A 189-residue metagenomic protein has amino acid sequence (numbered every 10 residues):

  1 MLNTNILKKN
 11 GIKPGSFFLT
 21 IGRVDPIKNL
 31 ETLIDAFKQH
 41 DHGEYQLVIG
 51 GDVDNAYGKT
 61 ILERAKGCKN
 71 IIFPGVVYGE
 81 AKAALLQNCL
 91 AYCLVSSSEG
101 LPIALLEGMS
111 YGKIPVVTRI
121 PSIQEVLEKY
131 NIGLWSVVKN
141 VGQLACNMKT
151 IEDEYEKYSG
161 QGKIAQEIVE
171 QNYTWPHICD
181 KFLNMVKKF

Functional and structural regions predicted by a protein language model:
G11-K28, I34-K38, V48: Conserved donor-binding/catalytic core segment of Leloir-type glycosyltransferases
K59-E80: Nucleotide-activated donor-binding/catalytic signature segment of Leloir-type glycosyltransferases, i.e., the conserved
V76-V77, A84-C89: Short alpha-helical donor nucleotide-sugar binding micro-motif in glycosyltransferases
S97: Aromatic "clamp/platform" in nucleotide-sugar-dependent glycosyltransferases that forms part of the donor/acceptor
I114-V117: Short hydrophobic beta-strand element within catalytic cores of glycosyltransferases and related nucleotide-activated
I120-Y130, L134-W135: Short acidic/histidine- and often glycine-rich active-site loop of Leloir-type glycosyltransferases that engages
G133-V141, T150-Y155: Conserved acidic donor-binding segment of nucleotide-sugar-dependent glycosyltransferases
T150, K157-Q171: A short, well-ordered alpha-helix in the C-terminal region of glycosyltransferases
